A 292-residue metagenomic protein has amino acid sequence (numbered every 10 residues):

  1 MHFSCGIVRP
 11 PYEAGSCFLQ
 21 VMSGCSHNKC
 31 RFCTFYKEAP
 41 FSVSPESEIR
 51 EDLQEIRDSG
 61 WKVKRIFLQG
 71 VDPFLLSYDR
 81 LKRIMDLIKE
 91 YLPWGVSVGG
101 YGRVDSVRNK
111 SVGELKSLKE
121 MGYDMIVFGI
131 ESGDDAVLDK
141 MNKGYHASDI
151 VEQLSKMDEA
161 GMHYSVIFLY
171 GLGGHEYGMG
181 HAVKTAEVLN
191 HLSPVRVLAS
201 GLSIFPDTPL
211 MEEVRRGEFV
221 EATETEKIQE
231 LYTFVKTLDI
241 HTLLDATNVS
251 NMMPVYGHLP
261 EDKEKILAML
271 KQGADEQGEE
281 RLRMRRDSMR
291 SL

Functional and structural regions predicted by a protein language model:
H2-E13, L92, N190-L292: Auxiliary Fe-S-binding modules of radical SAM enzymes
S4-E48: Canonical Radical SAM [4Fe-4S] cluster-binding loop centered on the CxxxCxxC motif and its immediate flanking residues
C25, C33, I49, L68 (+4 more regions): Conserved, mostly hydrophobic/aromatic
I49, L81, S111, I150-V151 (+2 more regions): Aromatic/hydrophobic pocket-lining residues that form the small-molecule binding cavity in soluble enzyme cores
R57-H163: Conserved SAM/AdoMet-binding glycine-rich loop
V63-Q69, V127, Y164-L169, V197-G201 (+1 more regions): Short beta-strand segments at enzyme active-site cores
D105, G133-V137, M157-H181, S200-P206 (+1 more regions): Conserved strand-turn element in the central/C-terminal portion of the radical SAM core barrel that lines
G113-L115, G173-H191: Catalytic cores of alpha/beta
